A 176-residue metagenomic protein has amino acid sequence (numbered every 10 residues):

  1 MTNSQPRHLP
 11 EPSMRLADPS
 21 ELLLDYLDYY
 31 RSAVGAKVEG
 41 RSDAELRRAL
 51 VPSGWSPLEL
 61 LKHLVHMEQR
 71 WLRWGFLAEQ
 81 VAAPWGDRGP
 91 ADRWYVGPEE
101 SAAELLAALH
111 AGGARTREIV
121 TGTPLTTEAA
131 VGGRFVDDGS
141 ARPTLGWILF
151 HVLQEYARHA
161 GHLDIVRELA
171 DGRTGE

Functional and structural regions predicted by a protein language model:
M1-T2, G122: Intrinsically disordered/low-complexity terminal segments and short unstructured peptides
T2-P12, S20-V38, D43-D92, G132-E176: Short, contiguous alpha-helical
A17-L23, S101-L106: Active-site rim elements
D92-V131, T144-L153: Acidic/histidine-rich alpha-helical segments that form the ligand environment of transition-metal centers
